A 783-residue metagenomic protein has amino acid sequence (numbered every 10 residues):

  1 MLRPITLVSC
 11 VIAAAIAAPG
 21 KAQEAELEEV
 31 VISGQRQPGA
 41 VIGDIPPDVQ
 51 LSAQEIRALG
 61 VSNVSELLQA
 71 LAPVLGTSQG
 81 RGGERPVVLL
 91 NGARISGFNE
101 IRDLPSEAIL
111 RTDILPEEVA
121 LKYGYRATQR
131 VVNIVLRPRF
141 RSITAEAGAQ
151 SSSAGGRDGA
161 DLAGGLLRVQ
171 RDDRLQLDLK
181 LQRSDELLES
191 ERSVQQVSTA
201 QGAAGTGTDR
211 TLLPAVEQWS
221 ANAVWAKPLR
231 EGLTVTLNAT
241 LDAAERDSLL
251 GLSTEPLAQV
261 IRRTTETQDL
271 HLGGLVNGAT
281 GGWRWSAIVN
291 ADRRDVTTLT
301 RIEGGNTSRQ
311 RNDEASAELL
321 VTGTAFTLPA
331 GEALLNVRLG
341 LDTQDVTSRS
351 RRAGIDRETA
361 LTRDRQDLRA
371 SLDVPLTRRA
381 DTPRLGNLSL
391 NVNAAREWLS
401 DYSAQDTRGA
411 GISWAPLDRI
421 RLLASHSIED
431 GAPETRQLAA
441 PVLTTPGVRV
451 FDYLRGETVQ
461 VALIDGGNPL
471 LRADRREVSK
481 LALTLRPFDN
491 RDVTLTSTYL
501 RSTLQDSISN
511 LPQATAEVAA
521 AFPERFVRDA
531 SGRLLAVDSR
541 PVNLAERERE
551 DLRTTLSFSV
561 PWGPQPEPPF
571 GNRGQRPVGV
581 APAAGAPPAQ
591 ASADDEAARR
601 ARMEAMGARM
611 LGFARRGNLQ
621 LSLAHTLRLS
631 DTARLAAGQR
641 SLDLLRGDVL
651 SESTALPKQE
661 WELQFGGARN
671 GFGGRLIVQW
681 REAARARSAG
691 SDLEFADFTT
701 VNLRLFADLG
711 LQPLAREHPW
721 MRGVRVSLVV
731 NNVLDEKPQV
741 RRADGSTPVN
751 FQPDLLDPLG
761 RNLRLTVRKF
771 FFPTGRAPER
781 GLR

Functional and structural regions predicted by a protein language model:
V31-R81, I95-L104, V119-R126, N133-V135 (+5 more regions): N-terminal plug
D48, T77-P116, T144-A147, Q176-D178: Periplasmic plug
V88, L187, E191-V216, V224-R365 (+5 more regions): Surface-exposed, low-complexity loop segments enriched in small/polar and acidic residues
I95, L104-E146, G585-P588, S592-A593 (+2 more regions): A beta-strand signature from Gram-negative outer-membrane beta-barrel systems, especially the internal plug domain
A108-L110, L121-V132, P138-V197, A215-A221 (+3 more regions): Outer-membrane beta-barrel translocator/receptor signature
E118, A149-S153, A160, Q170-D172 (+19 more regions): Transmembrane beta-strands of outer-membrane beta-barrel pores
T503, Q575-D594, R599-M606, L629 (+2 more regions): C-terminal beta-signal and adjacent terminal beta-strands/loops of Gram-negative outer-membrane beta-barrel proteins
L619-E717: C-terminal beta-barrel architecture of Gram-negative outer-membrane proteins
